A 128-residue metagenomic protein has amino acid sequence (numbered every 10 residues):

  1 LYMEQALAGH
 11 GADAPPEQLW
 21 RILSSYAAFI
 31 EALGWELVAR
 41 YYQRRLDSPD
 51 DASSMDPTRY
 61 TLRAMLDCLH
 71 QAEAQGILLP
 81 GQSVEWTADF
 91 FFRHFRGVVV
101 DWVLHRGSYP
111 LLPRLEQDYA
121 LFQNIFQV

Functional and structural regions predicted by a protein language model:
Y2, I30-L37, R44, C68 (+3 more regions): A short secondary-structure junction motif
E4-L33, V84-F91: Hydrophobic alpha-helical connector segments
Q5-L7, A39-S48: Short linear capping/connector segments at secondary-structure termini
A12-P16, W20, D51, M55 (+5 more regions): Short, structured helix-loop boundary elements
S25-L33, H94-D101, I125-V128: Phosphate/oxyanion-binding loops and surfaces in catalytic or ligand/nucleic-acid-binding neighborhoods
A28-L33, P49-Q75, E85-D89, R93: Amphipathic alpha-helical packing segments from all-alpha helical-bundle domains
V38-Y41, E73-A120: Hydrophobic/aromatic-rich alpha-helical bundle segments in the mid-to-C-terminal region
C68, L121-V128: C-terminal alpha-helix
